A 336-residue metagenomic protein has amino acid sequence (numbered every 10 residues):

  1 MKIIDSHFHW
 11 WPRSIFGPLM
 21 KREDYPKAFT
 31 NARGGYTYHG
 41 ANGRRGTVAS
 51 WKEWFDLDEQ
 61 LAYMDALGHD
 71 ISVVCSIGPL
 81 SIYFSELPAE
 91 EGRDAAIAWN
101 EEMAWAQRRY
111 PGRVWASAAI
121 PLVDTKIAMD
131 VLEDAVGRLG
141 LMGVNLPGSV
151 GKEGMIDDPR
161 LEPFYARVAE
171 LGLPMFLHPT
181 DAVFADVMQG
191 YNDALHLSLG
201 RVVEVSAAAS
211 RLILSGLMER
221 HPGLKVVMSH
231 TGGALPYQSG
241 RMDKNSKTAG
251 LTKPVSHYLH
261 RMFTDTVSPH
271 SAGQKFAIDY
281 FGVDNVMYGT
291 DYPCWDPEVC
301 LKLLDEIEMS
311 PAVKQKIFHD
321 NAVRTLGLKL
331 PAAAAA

Functional and structural regions predicted by a protein language model:
M1-D24, R160-R167, L171-P174, R201 (+1 more regions): Internal hydrophobic scaffold segments of catalytic domains
M1-S6, P12-I71, E101-R109, D130 (+5 more regions): Mid-to-C-terminal alpha-helical segments outside catalytic/metal-binding sites
I4-S6, S72-V74, W115-A118, V144-L146 (+4 more regions): Hydrophobic faces of well-ordered beta-strands that scaffold small-molecule active sites in alpha/beta enzyme cores
P12-K52, V183-V203, M242-L259: Active-site gating loops and adjacent loop-to-helix segments of metal-dependent hydrolytic enzymes
S50-F55, L122-A128, G151-P159, L235 (+2 more regions): Acidic-and-aromatic substrate-binding clefts and catalytic sites of carbohydrate-active enzymes
D70-I71, C75-A208: Active-site gating/metal-coordination segments in enzymes
P179, G190-G216, R220-H221, K225-A336: H/E-rich (His + Asp/Glu) clusters that bind or coordinate divalent metals
